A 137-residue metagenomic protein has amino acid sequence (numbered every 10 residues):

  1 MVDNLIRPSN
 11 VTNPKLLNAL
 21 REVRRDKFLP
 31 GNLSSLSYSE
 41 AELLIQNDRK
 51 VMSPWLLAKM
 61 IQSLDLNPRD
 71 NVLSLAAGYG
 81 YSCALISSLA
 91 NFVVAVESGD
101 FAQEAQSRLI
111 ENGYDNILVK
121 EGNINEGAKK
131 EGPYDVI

Functional and structural regions predicted by a protein language model:
M1-N32: N-terminal auxiliary segments of SAM/dcSAM-dependent transferases
V2-D3, R7, N32, S37-E42 (+1 more regions): Conserved alpha-helix/loop element of class I SAM-dependent methyltransferases that forms part of the SAM/SAH-binding
E22, K27, S37-L44, K59 (+4 more regions): Short, surface-exposed, charged/polar-biased interaction segments
L29-L33, A76-Y79: Short hydrophobic/aromatic-rich motifs at helix boundaries and adjacent loops
D65-V136: Conserved nucleotide-cofactor-binding alpha/beta core module
